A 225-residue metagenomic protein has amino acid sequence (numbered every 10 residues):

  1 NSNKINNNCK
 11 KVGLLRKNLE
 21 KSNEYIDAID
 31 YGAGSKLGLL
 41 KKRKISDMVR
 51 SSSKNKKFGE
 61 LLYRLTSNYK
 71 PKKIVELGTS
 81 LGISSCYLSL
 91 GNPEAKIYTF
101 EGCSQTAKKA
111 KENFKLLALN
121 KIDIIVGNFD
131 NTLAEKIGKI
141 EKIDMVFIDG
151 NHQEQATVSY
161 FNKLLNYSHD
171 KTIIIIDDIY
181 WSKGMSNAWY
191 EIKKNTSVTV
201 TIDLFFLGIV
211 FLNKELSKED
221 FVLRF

Functional and structural regions predicted by a protein language model:
N1-F147, N151-I173, I179-F225: A short alpha-helical cap/connector motif
